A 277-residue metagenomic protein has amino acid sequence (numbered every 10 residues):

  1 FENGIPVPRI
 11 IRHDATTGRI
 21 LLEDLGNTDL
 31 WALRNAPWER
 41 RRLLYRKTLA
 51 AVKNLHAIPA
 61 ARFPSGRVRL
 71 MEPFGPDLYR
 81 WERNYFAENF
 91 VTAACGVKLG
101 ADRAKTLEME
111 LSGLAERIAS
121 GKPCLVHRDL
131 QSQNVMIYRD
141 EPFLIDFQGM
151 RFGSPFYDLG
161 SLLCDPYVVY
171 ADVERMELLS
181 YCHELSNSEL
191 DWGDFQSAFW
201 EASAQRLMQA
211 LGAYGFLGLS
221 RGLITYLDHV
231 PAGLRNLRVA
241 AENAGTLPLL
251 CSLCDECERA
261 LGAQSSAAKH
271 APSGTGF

Functional and structural regions predicted by a protein language model:
F1-W81, Y85, V91-G96, A271 (+1 more regions): ATP-binding pocket architecture of kinase catalytic cores
R41-T48, Y79, A104-L107, A204 (+1 more regions): Hydrophobic packing residues in well-ordered alpha-helices of helical domains and bundles
L55, L111-L159, V169-Y170: Active-site acidic catalytic loop and adjacent metal/ATP-binding pocket of ATP-dependent phosphoryl transfer enzymes
R62, R69, R80, S132 (+4 more regions): Glycan-recognition and catalytic cores of secretory/periplasmic carbohydrate-active enzymes
M71-F74, D191-S203: All-alpha amphipathic helical-bundle segments outside canonical DNA-binding/catalytic cores that form hydrophobic
Y85-A94, P155-L190, E201-G222, G233-A241: Active-site activation/catalytic loop segments of kinase-like enzymes and analogous catalytic loops in related
V97-M109: Central P-loop NTPase core of STAND/AAA+ ATPases
G212-F277: ATP/Mg2+ or Mg2+-diphosphate-binding catalytic cores that bind nucleotide phosphates or diphosphates via glycine-rich
